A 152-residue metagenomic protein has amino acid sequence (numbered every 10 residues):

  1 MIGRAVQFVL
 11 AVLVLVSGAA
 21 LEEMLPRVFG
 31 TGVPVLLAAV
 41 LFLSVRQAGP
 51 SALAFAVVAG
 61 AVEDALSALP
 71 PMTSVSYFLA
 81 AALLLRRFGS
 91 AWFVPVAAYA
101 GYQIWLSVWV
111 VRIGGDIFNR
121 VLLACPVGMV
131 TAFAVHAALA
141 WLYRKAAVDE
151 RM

Functional and structural regions predicted by a protein language model:
M1-M152: Terminal, non-globular segments
